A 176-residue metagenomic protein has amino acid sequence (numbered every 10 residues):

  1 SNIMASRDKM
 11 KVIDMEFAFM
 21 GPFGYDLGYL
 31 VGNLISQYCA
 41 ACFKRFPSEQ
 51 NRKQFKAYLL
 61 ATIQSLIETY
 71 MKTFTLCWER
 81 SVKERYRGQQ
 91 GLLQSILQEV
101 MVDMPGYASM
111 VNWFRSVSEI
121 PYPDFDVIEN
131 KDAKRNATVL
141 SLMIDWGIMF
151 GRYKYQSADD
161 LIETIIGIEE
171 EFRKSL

Functional and structural regions predicted by a protein language model:
S1-Y25: Active-site acidic catalytic loop and adjacent metal/ATP-binding pocket of ATP-dependent phosphoryl transfer enzymes
D8-M15, R85-V100: Short amphipathic alpha-helical segments and their helix-coil junctions
V12-E16, R45-K53, Q98: Glycine- and acidic
D14-F17, A57, D103: A general structural-boundary detector
G24-S81, A108-D126: Active-site activation/catalytic loop segments of kinase-like enzymes and analogous catalytic loops in related
F43-F46, Y86, D132-A133: Sparse recognition of residues in long alpha-helices and their boundaries
K72-G88, Y153-A158: Surface-exposed helix-capping loop/turn segments at secondary-structure junctions
Q90-L176: ATP/Mg2+ or Mg2+-diphosphate-binding catalytic cores that bind nucleotide phosphates or diphosphates via glycine-rich
